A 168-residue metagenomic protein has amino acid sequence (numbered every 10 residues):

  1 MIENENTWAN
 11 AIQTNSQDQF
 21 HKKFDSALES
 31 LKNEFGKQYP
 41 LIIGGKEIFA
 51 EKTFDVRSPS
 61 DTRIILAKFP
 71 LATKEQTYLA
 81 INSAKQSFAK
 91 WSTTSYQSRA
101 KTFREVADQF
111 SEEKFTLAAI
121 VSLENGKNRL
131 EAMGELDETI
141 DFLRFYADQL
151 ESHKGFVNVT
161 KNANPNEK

Functional and structural regions predicted by a protein language model:
M1-D61, I65-L66: Hydrophobic face of amphipathic alpha-helices that form TPR/SEL1-like repeat modules and related alpha-solenoid
F49, L130, V159: Short, electropositive, low-hydrophobicity segments enriched in small/polar residues
F49-E51, I64, K74-T77, P165-E167: Residues in flexible loops and secondary-structure boundaries
R57, D61-K154: Glycine-rich loop-to-alpha-helix module at the N-terminal edge of alpha/beta enzyme cores
F156-K168: Conserved small-residue-rich beta-alpha loop and adjacent elements that most often cradle the phosphate/pyrophosphate
